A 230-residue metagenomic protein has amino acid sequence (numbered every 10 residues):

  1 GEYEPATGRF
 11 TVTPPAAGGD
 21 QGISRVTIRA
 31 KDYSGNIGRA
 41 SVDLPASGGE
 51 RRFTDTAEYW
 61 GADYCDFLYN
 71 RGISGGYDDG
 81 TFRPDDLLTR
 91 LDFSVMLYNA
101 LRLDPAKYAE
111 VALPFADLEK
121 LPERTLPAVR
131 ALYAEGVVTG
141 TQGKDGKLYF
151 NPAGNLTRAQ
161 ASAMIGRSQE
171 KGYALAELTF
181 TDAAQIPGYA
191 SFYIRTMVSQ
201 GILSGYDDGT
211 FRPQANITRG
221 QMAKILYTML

Functional and structural regions predicted by a protein language model:
G1-A46: Long, low-complexity serine/threonine/glycine- and acidic-rich segments characteristic of extracellular
T27, S34-A62, G75-R130, V138-A159 (+3 more regions): Feature responds to low-complexity, polar/acidic, surface-exposed segments characteristic of secreted/exported proteins
D63, Y69: Alpha-helical bundle segments that constitute or directly flank the non-heme di-iron/ferroxidase center
G72, G136, G201: Phosphate/pyrophosphate-binding loop motifs in nucleotide- or prenyl diphosphate-using proteins
F192-Q200: Short glycine/proline-rich, acidic loop/turn segments that cap or connect secondary-structure elements
R219: N-terminal Rossmann-fold NAD(P) dinucleotide-binding loop
